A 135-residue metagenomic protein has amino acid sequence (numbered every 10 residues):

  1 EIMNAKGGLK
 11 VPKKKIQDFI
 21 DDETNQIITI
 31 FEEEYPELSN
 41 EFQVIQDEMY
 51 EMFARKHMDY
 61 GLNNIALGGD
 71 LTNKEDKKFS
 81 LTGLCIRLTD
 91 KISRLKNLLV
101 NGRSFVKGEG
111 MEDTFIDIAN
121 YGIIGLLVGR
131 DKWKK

Functional and structural regions predicted by a protein language model:
I2-K135: Intrinsically disordered, low-complexity regulatory regions that flank transcription factor DNA-binding cores
